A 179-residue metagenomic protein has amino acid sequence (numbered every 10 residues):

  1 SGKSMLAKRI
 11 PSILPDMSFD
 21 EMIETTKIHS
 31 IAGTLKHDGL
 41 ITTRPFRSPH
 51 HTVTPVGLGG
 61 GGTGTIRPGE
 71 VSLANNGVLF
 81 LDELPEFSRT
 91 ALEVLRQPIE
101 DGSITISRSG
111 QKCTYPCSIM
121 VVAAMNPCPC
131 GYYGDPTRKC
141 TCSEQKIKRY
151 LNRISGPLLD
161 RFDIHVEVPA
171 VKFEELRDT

Functional and structural regions predicted by a protein language model:
S1-D38, D101: Walker A/P-loop
G39-G61: Inter-Walker segment of RecA-like/P-loop motor cores
F46-R47, R67-N76, I106-N126, T137-R138 (+1 more regions): AAA+/SF3 P-loop NTPase mechanochemical coupling elements
G59-T65, G102-S107, Q145-R149: Short gly/ser/thr-rich secondary-structure transition/capping motifs
N76, D82-L84, V94: Walker B catalytic acidic pair
S88-T90: Conserved D-loop-proximal element of ABC-family nucleotide-binding domains
L92-C113: Conserved catalytic/switch belt of AAA+ P-loop NTPases
T114-S118, C128-T179: Phosphate-sensing "switch" segment of ASCE/P-loop ATPases
